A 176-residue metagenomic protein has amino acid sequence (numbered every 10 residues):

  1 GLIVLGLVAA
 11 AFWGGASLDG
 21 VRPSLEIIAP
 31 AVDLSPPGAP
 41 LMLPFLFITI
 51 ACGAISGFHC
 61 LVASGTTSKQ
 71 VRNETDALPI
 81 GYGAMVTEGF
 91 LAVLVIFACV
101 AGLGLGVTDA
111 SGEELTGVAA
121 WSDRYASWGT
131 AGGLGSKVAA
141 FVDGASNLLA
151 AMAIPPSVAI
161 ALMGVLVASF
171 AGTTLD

Functional and structural regions predicted by a protein language model:
G1, F58-A92: Hydrophobic, small-residue-rich membrane helices and short re-entrant helix-turn-helix hairpins that build
G1-S56: Helix-loop-helix junctions that connect adjacent transmembrane segments in multi-pass membrane transporters
V4-L7, S56, T87-V95, L175: Alpha-helical transmembrane segments of multipass membrane proteins
A11-V32, V86-D143: Extracellular/periplasmic helix-exit of transmembrane alpha-helices
I50-G53, G81-E88, S169: Transmembrane helix-bundle signature of multi-pass membrane transporters/permeases
C52-V71, T130-G133, K137, F141 (+1 more regions): Membrane-helix boundary/coupling elements in multi-pass transport proteins
G83, L148-V158: Transmembrane-helix boundary/entry motifs in multi-pass membrane transporters
A84-M85, C99-L103, L162-S169: A glycine-rich phosphate-binding loop feature that marks nucleotide/adenosyl-phosphate handling sites
